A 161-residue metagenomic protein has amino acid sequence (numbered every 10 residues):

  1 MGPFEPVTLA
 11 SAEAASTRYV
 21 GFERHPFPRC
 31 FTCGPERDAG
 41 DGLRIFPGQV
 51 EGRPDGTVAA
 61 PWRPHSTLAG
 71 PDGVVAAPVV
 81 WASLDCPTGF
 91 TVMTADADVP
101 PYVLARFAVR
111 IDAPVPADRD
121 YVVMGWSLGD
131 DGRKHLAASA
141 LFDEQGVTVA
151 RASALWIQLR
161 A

Functional and structural regions predicted by a protein language model:
M1-T32, V115-A117, W126-A161: HotDog/MaoC-like acyl-thioester-processing domains
M1-V74: Non-catalytic linker/capping segments at the edges of enzyme domains
P61-R63, A108-R110, M124-W126, A140 (+1 more regions): Residue-level recognition of well-ordered beta-strand positions that form the cores of beta-sheet-rich folds across
P64-S66, C86, A113, Q158-R160: Non-catalytic surface loops within mature trypsin-like serine protease
V74-S83: Short, conserved micro-motifs enriched in small and acidic residues
W81, P87-V123, H135: Hydrophobic beta-strand-centered segment that forms part of the acyl-chain substrate-binding groove
